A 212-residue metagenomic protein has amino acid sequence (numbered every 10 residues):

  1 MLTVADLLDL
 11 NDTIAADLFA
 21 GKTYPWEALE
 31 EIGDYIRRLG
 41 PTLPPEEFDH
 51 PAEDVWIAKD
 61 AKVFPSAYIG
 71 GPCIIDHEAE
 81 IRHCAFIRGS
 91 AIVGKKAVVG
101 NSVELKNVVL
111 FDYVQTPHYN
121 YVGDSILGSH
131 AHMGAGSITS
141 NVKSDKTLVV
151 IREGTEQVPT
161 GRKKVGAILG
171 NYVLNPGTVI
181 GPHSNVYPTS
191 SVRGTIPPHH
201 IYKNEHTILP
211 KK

Functional and structural regions predicted by a protein language model:
M1-D54, H199-H200, E205-K212: Terminal amphipathic alpha-helical/low-complexity segments used for targeting or macromolecular assembly
A15-D17, N101, L110-Y113, P117-K212: Glycine-rich hexapeptide-repeat left-handed beta-helix
L43-F48, D60, T116, T155-V158: Short gly/ser/thr-rich secondary-structure transition/capping motifs
I57-S102: Glycine-rich active-site/cofactor-binding loop and its immediate structural neighborhood
D60, H77-E78, H83-C84, K95-K96 (+5 more regions): Right-handed parallel beta-helix
Y68-I69, F86-I87, E104-K106, Y121-G123 (+1 more regions): Glycine-rich beta-solenoid repeat tracts in large extracellular/virion proteins
